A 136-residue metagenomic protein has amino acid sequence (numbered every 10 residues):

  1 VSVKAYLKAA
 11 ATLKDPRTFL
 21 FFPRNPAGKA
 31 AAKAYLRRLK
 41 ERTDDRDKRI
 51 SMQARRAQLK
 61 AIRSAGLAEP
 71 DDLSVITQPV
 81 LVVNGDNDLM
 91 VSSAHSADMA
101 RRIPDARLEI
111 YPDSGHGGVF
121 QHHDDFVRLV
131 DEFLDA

Functional and structural regions predicted by a protein language model:
V1-L13: Flexible "cap/lid" loop of the alpha/beta hydrolase fold
V3-Y6, T18-S74, Q78: Alpha/beta-hydrolase
G66-P70, S93, H123: Structural motif corresponding to alpha-helix initiation and N-cap regions
I76, V82-N84, D88: Short beta-strand/loop motif that positions the catalytic acidic residue of the alpha/beta-hydrolase fold
L89-H95: Conserved alpha/beta-hydrolase "acid-adjacent" motif
R102: Conserved catalytic core of Hanks-type protein kinase domains
D105-A136: Catalytic active-site module of serine/aspartate enzymes centered on a nucleophile-bearing elbow/loop
